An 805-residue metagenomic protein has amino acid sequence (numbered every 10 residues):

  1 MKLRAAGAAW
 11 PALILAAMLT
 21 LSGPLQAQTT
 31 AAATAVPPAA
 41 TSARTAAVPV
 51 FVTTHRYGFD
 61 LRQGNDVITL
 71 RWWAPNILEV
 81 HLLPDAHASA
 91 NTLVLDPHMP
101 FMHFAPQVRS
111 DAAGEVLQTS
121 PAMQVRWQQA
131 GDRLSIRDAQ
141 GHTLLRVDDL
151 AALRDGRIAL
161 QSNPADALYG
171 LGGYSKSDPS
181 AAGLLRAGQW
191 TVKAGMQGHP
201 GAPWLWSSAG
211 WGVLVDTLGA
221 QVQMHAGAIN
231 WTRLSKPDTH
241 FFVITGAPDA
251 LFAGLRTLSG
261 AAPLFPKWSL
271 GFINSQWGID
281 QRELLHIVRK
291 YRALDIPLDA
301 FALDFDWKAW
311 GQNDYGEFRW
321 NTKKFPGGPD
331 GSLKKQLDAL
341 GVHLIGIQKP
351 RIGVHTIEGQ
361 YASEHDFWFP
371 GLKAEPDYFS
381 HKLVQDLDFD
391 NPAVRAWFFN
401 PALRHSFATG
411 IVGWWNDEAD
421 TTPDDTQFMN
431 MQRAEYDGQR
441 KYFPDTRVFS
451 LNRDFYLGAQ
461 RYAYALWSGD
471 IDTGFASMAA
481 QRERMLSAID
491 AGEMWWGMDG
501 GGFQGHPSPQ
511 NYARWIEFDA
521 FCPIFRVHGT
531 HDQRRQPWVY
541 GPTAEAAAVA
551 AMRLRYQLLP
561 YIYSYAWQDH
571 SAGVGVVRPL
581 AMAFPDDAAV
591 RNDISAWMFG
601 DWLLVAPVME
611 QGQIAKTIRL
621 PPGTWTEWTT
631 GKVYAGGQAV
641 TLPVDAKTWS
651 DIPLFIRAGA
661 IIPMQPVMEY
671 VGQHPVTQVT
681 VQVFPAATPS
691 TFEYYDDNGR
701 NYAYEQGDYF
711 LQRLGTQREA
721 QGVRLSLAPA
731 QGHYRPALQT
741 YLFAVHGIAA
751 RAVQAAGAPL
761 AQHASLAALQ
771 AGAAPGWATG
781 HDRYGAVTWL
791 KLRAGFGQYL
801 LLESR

Functional and structural regions predicted by a protein language model:
M1-L13: Bacterial N-terminal signal peptides that target proteins for export
P11-S22: Bacterial N-terminal signal peptides
A27-A261, F265-S269, N274-S275, Q281-R289 (+7 more regions): N-terminal accessory segment at the very beginning of proteins
V36-T45, H142-I652, I656-R657: Catalytic-domain carbohydrate-binding cleft regions of carbohydrate-active enzymes
G631, T641-F684: Accessory carbohydrate-binding/adhesion or oligomerization-edge regions at the termini of glycan-active proteins
R657-A658, E803-R805: Short beta-strand-to-coil "C-cap" segments at the C-terminal boundary of structured domains/repeats, marking
Y784-V787: Aromatic sugar-binding surface patches on proteins that engage polysaccharides or sugar-phosphate polymers
